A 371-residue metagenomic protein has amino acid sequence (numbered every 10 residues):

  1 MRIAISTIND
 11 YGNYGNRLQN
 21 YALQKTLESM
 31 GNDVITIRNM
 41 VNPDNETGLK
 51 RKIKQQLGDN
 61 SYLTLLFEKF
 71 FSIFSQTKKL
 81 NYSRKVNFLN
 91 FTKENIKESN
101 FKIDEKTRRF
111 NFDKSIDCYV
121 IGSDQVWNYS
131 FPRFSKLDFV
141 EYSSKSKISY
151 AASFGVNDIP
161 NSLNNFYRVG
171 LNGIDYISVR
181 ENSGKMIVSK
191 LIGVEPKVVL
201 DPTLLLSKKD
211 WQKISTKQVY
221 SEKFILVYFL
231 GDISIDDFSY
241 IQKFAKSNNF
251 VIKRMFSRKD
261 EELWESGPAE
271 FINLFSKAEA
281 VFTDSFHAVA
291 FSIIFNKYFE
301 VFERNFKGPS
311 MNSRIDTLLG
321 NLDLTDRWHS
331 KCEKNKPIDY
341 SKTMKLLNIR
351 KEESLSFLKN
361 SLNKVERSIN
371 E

Functional and structural regions predicted by a protein language model:
M1-E371: Active-site anion-handling motifs in enzyme catalytic cores
